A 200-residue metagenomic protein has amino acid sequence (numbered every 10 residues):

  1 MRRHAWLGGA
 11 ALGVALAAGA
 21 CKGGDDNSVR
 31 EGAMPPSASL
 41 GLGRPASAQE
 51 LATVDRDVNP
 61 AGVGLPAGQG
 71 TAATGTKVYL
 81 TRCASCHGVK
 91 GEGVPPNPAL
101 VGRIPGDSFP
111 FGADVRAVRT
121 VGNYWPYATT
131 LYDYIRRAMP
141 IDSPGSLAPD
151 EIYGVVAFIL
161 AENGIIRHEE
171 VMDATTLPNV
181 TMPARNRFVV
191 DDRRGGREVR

Functional and structural regions predicted by a protein language model:
M1-A10: Bacterial N-terminal signal peptides that target proteins for export
A17-A20: C-terminal motif of bacterial Sec signal peptides marking the signal peptidase cleavage site
K22-D25: Bacterial signal peptide processing site
L42-V78, V94, P140-P144: Electrostatic cytochrome c docking/interface patches
E50, T71, Y127, L131 (+1 more regions): Stable alpha-helical elements in mature extracytoplasmic
G75, Y79-K90, V155-I159: The canonical Cys-X-X-Cys-His
T76, E92-L131, P140, A174: Gly/Gly-Pro-rich "capping" loops immediately C-terminal to redox-active cysteine motifs in periplasmic/lumenal
D142-R200: Flexible coil segments in periplasmic/lumen-exposed cytochrome c-class electron-transfer proteins
